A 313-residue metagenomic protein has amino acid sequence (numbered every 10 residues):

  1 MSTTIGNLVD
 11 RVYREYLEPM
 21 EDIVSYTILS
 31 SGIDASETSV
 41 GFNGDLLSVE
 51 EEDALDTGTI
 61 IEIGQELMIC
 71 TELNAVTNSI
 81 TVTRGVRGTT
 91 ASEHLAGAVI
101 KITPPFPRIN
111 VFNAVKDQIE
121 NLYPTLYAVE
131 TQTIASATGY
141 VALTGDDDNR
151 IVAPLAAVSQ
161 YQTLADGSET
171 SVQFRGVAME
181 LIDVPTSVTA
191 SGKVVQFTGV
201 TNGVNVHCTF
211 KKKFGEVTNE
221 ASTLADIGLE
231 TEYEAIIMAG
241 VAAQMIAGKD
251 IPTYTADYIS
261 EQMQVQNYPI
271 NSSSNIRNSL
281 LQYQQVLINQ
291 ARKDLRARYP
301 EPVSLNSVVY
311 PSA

Functional and structural regions predicted by a protein language model:
M1-E18, E66, I102-Y127, G176-A313: Internal mixed-charge
S2-L95, P124-N149: Autoprocessing Asn-cyclization modules and mimics
E18-E21, G44-S48, Q160-Q162, A247-Y254: Short regulatory "switch" loops immediately downstream of catalytic or recognition motifs within protein catalytic
S31, S48-V49, G145, D166 (+4 more regions): Generic detector of low-complexity/intrinsically disordered segments and short hydrophobic N-terminal stretches
E50-Q65, T89-F106, I151-S159, N202-E220: Extended Gly/Ser/Thr-rich low-complexity repeat segments, especially those forming or decorating extracellular
E72, A153-A157, G240: Extracellular/lumenal ectodomain signal focusing on beta-strand-rich modules and carbohydrate-recognition contexts
N78-H94, D146-K211: Signature of Asx- and small-polar-rich beta-strand/turn repeats characteristic of beta-solenoid architectures
F106-S159, L164: Long, low-complexity intrinsically disordered regions
